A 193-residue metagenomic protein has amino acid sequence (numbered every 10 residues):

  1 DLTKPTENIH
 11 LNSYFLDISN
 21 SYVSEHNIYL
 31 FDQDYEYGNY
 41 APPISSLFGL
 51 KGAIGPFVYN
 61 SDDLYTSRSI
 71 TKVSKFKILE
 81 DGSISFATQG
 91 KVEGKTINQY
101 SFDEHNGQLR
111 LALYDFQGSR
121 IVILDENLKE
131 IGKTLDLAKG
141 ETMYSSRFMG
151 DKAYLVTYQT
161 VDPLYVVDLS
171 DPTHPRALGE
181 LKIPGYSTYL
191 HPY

Functional and structural regions predicted by a protein language model:
D1-Y193: Beta-sheet-rich non-transmembrane sensory/scaffold domains
